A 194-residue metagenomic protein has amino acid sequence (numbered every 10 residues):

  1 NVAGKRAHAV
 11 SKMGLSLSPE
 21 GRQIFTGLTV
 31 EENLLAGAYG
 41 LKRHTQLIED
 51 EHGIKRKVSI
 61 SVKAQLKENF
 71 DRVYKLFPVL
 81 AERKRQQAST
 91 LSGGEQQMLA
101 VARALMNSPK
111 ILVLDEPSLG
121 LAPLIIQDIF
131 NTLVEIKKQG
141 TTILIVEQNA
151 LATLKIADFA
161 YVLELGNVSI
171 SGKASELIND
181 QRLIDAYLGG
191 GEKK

Functional and structural regions predicted by a protein language model:
N1-K12, S59-V62, A174: ABC ATPase NBD Q-loop/coupling interface
G27-L35, K84: Short coil-to-helix segment of the ABC ATPase nucleotide-binding domain corresponding to the Q-loop/switch region
L28, L91, A104-L105: ABC ATPase signature
Q87-L91, E95: Conserved ABC ATPase signature
M106-K110: A short, proline-enriched helix->beta-strand linker immediately N-terminal to the Walker B motif in ABC-type P-loop
Q127-Q139: Helical segment within the ABC ATPase nucleotide-binding domain
F159, S171: Short, glycine/charged-rich "phosphate-handling" switch motifs in NTP-dependent and phosphotransfer domains
